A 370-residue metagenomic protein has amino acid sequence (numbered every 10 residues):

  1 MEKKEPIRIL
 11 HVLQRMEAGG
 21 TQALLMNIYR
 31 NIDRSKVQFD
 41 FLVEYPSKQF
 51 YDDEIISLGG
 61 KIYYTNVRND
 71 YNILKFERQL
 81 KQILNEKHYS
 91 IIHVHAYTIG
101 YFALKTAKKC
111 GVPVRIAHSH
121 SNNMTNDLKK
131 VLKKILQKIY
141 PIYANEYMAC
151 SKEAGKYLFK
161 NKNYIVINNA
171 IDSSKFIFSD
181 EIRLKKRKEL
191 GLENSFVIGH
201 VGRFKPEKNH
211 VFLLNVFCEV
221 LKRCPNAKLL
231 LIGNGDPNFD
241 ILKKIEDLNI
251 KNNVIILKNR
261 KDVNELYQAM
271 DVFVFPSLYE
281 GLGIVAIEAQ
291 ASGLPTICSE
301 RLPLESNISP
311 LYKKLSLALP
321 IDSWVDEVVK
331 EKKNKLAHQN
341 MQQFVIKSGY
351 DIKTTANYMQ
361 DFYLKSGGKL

Functional and structural regions predicted by a protein language model:
M1, N69-K75, K156-N161, A170-E189 (+3 more regions): Acidic anion/phosphate-binding donor-loop and adjacent secondary structure in glycosyltransferase catalytic cores
E2-I7, H11-K75, G235-N238, F362 (+1 more regions): N-terminal strand-loop element at the rim of the active site of nucleotide-sugar-dependent glycosyltransferases
Q22-N27, F196, H200-E219, D236-F239: A conserved mid-protein helix/loop that constitutes part of the nucleotide-sugar donor-binding site
L84, R260, L266-M270: Short alpha-helical donor nucleotide-sugar binding micro-motif in glycosyltransferases
V94-G100, S119: Short His-centered aromatic/hydrophobic patch
I241-K258: Nucleotide-activated donor-binding/catalytic signature segment of Leloir-type glycosyltransferases, i.e., the conserved
N259, L278: Aromatic "clamp/platform" in nucleotide-sugar-dependent glycosyltransferases that forms part of the donor/acceptor
E305-K335: Change "using UDP/GDP/dTDP sugars" to "using nucleotide sugars
